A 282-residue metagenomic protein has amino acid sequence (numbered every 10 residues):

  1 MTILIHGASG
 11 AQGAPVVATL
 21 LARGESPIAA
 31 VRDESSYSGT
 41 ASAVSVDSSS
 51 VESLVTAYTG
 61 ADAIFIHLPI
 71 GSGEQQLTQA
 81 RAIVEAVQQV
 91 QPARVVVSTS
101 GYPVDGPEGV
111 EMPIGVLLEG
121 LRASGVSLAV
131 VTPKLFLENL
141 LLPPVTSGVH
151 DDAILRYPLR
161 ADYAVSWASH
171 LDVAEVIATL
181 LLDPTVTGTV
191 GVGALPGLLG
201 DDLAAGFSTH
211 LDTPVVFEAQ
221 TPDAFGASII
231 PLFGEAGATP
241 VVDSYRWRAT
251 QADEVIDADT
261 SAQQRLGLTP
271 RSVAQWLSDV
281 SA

Functional and structural regions predicted by a protein language model:
M1-T2, A282: Actinobacteria-biased recognition of intrinsically disordered, low-complexity terminal regions
T2-E34, S49-E52, T59, L68-T78 (+5 more regions): Oxidoreductase cofactor-interface core, primarily capturing Rossmann-like NAD(P)-dependent enzymes
I28, A82, T269-V273: Contiguous, function-dense segments enriched for cysteine-driven chemistry and partner/ligand-binding capacity
S38-S50: Rossmann-fold cofactor-recognition segment
A41, D62, A93: Conserved acidic residues
I66-P69, T260-S261: Short glycine/proline- and acidic residue-enriched helix-loop micro-motifs that form flexible lids or anion-recognition
D223-A282: A hydrophobic C-terminal alpha-helical subdomain
